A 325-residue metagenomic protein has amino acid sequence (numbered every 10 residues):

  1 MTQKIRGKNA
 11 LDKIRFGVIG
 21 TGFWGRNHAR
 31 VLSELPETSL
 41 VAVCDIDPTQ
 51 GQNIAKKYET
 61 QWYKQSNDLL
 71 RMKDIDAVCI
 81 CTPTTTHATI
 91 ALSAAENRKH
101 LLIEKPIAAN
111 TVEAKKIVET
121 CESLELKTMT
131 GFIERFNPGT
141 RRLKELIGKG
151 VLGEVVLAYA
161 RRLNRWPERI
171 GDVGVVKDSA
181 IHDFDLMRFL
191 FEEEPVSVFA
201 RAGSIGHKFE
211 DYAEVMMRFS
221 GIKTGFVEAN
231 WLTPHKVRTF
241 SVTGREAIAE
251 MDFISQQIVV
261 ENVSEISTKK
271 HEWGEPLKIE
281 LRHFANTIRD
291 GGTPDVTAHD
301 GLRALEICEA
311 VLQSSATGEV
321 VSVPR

Functional and structural regions predicted by a protein language model:
M1-A10, A77-T82, S220, N286-R325: C-terminal helix-rich "cap/oligomerization" subdomain common to oxidoreductases
T2-Y58: N-terminal Rossmann-like dinucleotide-binding module
N27, K270-R282, V296: Active-site loop of classical SDR/Rossmann-like NAD(P)-dependent oxidoreductases, centered on the catalytic Tyr-X3-Lys
H28, T60-T120: Beta-loop-alpha module in the N-terminal Rossmann-like domain of NAD(P)-dependent dehydrogenases, especially those
K64, I80, I103-E104, T128-T130 (+2 more regions): Hydrophobic residues in well-ordered beta-strands that form the structural core
T85, A108-P167: A contiguous active-site-proximal alpha/beta segment in oxidoreductase catalytic domains
G131-P138, N164-P195, D300-G301: Mid-domain beta-loop-alpha active-site segment that forms a flexible, acidic cofactor/metal-binding surface
F184-Q257, K278-T293: Contiguous beta-strand/loop segments that form the cofactor/metal-binding neighborhood of enzyme cores
